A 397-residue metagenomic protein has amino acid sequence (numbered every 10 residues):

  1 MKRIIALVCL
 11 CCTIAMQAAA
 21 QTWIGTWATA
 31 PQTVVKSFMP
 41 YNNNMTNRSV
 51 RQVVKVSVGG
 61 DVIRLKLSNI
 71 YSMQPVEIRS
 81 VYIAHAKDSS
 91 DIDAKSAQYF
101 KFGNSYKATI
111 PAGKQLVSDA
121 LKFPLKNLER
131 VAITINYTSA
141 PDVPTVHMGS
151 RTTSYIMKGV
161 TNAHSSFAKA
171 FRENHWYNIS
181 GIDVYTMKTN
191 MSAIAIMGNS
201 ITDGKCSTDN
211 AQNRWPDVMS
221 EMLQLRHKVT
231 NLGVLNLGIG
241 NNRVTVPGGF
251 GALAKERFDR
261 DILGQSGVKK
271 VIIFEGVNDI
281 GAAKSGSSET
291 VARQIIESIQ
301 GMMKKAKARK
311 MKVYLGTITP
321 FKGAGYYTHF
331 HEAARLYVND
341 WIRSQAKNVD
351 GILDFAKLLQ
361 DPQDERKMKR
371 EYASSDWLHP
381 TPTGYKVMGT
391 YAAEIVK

Functional and structural regions predicted by a protein language model:
M1-T22: Bacterial Sec-dependent N-terminal signal peptides
Q21-M197, S207-D209, K397: N-terminal secretory targeting modules
W27, Q52, P75, A84 (+4 more regions): Conserved SGNH/GDSL esterase-like catalytic core that processes O-acyl groups on lipids and polysaccharides
M197-N199, G316, L353: Active-site flanking residues adjacent to catalytic metal/cofactor-binding acidic residues
G251, G281, T319-K397: Catalytic His-Asp segment of secreted/periplasmic serine-dependent ester chemistry enzymes
I299-K307: Surface-exposed amphipathic alpha-helices with a cationic face
